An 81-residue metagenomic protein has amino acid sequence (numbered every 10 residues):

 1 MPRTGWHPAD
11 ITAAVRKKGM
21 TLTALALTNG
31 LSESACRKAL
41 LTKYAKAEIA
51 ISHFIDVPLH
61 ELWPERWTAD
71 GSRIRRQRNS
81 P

Functional and structural regions predicted by a protein language model:
M1-K18, E65: A short, Lys/Arg-rich alpha-helix, primarily the initiator
M1-T4, H60, P81: Long, charge-rich, low-complexity intrinsically disordered regions
A13, K38, I49, P64: DNA-binding alpha-helical recognition surfaces that contact promoter or target DNA
L25-A26, I51: Short alpha-helical "recognition helix" segments of helix-turn-helix
G30-Y44: Recognition helix of helix-turn-helix/homeodomain-like DNA-binding domains that insert into the DNA major groove
A47-E61: DNA major-groove recognition helix of helix-turn-helix/homeodomain DNA-binding modules
P64-P81: Short, charged recognition helix plus adjacent turn of helix-turn-helix-like nucleic-acid-binding domains
